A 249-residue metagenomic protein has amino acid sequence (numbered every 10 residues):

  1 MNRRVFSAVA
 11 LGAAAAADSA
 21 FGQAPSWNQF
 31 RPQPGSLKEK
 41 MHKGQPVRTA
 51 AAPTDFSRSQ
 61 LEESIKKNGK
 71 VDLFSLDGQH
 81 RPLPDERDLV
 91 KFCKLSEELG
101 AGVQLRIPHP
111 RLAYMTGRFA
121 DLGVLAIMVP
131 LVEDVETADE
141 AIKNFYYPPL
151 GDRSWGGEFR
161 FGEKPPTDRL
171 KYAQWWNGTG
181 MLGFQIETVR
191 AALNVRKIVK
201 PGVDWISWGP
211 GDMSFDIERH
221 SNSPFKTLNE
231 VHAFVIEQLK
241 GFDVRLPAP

Functional and structural regions predicted by a protein language model:
V5-Q23: N-terminal export signals
Q23-A51, D168-G178: N-terminal amphipathic alpha-helix/helix-capping segment at the start of soluble metabolic enzymes
K43-R58, R106-H109, M181-A192, P247: Active-site mouth loops of central-metabolism enzymes
P53-K67, R111-R118, V189-K197: Short, acidic/polar
R58, A101-L131, V135-A138: Active-site beta->alpha loop and helix N-cap motifs at the rims of alpha/beta catalytic domains
D72-K91, G211-P224: Glycine-rich, proline-tolerant flexible connector loops at the mouths of alpha/beta enzymes
E86-L105, P149-L150, N177, K226-L246: Alpha-helix-loop-beta-strand connector modules within alpha/beta enzyme cores
V129-P201, P210: Conserved anion-binding
